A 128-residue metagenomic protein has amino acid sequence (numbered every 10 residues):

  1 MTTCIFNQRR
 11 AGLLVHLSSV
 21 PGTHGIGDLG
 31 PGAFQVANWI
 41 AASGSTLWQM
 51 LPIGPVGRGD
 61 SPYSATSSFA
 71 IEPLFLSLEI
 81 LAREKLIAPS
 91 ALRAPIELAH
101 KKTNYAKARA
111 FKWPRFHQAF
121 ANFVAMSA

Functional and structural regions predicted by a protein language model:
T2-A128: Acidic/aromatic-lined carbohydrate-recognition and catalytic surfaces of CAZymes acting on diverse glycans
